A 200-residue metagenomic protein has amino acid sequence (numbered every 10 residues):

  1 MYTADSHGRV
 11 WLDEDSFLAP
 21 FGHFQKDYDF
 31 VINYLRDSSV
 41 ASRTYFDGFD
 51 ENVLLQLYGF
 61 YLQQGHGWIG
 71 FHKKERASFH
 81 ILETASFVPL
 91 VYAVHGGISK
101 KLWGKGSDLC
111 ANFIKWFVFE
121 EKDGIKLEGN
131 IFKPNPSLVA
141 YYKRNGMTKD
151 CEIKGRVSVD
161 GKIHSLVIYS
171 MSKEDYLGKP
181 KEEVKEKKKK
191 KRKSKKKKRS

Functional and structural regions predicted by a protein language model:
M1-F30, Y34-L35, G65-S200: Acyl-donor (CoA/ACP) binding surface of acyl/acetyltransferases
R36-L57: Conserved GNAT-fold acetyl-CoA-binding loop/helix
L57-Y58, I114: Generic hydrophobic alpha-helical segments
Y58-Q64: Short loop/turn motifs at secondary-structure junctions and domain boundaries
